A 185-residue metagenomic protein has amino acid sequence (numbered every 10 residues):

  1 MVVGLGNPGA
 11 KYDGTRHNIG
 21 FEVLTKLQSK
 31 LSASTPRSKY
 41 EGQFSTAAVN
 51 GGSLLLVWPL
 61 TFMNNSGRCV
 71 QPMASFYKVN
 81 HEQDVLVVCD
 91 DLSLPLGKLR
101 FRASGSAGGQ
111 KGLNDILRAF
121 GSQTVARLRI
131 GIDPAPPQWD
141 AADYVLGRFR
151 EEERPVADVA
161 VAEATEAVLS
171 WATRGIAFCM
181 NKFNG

Functional and structural regions predicted by a protein language model:
M1-A103, N114-L128, A135-D140, G147 (+1 more regions): Nucleotide and nucleotide-moiety/phosphate-recognizing core
S106: Short glycine/threonine-rich catalytic loop with a Thr-x-Gly-x-Asp
